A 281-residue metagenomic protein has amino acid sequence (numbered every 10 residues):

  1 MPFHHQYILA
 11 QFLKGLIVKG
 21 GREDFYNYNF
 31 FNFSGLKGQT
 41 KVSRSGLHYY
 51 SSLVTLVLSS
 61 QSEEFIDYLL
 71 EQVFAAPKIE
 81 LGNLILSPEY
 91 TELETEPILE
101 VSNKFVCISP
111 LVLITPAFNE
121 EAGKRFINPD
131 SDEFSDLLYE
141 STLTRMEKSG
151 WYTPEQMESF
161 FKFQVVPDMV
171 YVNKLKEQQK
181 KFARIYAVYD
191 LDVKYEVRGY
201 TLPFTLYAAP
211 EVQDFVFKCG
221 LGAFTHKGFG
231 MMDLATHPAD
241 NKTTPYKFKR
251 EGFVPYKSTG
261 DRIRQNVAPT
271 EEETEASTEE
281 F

Functional and structural regions predicted by a protein language model:
M1-F281: RNA-interacting cores
